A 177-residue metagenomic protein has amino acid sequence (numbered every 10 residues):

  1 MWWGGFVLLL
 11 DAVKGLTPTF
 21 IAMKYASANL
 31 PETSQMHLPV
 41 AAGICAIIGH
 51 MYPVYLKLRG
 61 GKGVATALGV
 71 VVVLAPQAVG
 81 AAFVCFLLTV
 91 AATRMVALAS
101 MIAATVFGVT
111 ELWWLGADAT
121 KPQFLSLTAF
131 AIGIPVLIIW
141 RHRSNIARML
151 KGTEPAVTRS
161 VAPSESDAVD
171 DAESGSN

Functional and structural regions predicted by a protein language model:
M1, A22-A26, G63-T93, V106-L115: Interfacial segments of multi-pass membrane proteins
M1-L16, M51-A65, A91-I102, R141-N177: Interhelical loop and helix-boundary elements at the membrane-water interface of polytopic inner-membrane proteins
G4-G5, M36-I44, L68, G80-V84 (+2 more regions): Hydrophobic alpha-helical transmembrane segments
V7, G43-H50, F86-V90, F107 (+2 more regions): Alpha-helical transmembrane segments of multi-pass membrane proteins
T17, K24, P39-R59, V64-V73 (+1 more regions): Anionic-ligand binding patches
F20-A41, V72-V79, W113-A129: Helix-coil boundary and interhelical linker segments in multi-pass alpha-helical membrane proteins
R59, F83-L87, D118-L127, A147-E154: A cytosolic-side transmembrane-helix exit/cap motif
